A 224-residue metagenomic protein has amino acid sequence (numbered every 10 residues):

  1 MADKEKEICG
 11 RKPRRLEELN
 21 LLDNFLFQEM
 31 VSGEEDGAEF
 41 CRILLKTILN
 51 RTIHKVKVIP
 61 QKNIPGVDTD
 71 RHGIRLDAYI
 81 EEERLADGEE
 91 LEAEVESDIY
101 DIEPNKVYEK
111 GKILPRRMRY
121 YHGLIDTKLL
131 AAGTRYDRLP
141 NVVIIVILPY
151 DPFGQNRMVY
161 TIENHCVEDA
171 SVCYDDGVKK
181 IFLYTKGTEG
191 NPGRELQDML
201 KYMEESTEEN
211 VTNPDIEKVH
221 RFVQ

Functional and structural regions predicted by a protein language model:
M1-Q224: Elongated, amphipathic alpha-helical interaction scaffolds
